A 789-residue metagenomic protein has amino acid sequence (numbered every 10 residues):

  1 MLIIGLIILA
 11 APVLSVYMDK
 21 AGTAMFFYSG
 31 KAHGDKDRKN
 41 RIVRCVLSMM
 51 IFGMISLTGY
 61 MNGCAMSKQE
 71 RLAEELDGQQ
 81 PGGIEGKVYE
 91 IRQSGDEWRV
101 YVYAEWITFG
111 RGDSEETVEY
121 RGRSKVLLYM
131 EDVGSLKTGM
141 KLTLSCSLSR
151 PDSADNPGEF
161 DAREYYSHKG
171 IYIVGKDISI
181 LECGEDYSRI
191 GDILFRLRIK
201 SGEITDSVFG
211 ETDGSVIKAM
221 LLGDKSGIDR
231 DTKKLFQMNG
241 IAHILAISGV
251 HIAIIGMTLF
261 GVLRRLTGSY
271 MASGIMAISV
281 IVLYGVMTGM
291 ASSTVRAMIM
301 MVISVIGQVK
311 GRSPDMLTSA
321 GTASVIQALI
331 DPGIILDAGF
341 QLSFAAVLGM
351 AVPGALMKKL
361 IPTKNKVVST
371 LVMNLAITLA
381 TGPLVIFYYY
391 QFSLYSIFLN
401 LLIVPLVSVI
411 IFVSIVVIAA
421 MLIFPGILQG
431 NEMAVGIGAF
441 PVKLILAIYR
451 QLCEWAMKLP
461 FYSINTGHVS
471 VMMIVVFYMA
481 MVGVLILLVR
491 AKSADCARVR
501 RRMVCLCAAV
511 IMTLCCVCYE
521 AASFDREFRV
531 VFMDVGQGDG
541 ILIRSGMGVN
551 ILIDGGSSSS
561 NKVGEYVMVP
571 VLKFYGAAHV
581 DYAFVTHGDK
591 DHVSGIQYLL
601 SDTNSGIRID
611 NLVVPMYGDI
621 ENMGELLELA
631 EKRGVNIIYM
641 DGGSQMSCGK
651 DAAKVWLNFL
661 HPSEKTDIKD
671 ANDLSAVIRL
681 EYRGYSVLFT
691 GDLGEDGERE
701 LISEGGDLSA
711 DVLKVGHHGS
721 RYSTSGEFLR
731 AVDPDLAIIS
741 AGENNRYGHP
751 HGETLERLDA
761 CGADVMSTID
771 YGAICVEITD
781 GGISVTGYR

Functional and structural regions predicted by a protein language model:
M1-E74, R296: N-terminal leader/targeting segments
I3-G22, D231-I397, V413, H468-F524 (+5 more regions): Hydrophobic alpha-helical transmembrane segments in multi-pass membrane proteins
T58-H243, E565-P570, Y617, G624-S647 (+3 more regions): Membrane-interface helix/helix-cap signal primarily in integral membrane proteins
H168-M298, V305, L379, V531 (+3 more regions): Aromatic-rich juxtamembrane segments at the membrane interface
A328-L336, E454-Y582, E631-S709, D770-R789: Core dinuclear metal-dependent hydrolase active-site scaffold
M350-F461, D735-S740: Alpha-helical transmembrane segments of multi-pass integral membrane proteins
G546-I551, G556-V614, S703-S720, D733-I738: Active-site metal-binding motif and surrounding structural segment of the metallo-beta-lactamase
N611, E698-G772: Cap/insert and terminal regions of metallo-dependent hydrolase folds
